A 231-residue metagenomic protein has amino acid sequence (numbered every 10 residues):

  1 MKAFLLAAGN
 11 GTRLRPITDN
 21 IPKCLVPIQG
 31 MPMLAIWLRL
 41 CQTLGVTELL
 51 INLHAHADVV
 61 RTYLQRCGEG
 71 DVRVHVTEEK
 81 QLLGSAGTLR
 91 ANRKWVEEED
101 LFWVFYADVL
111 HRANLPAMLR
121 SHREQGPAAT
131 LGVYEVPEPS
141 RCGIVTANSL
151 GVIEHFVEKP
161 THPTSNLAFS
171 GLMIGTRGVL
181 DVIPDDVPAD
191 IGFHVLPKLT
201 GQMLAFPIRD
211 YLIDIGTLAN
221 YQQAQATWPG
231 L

Functional and structural regions predicted by a protein language model:
M1-D19, Q42: N-terminal nucleotide-binding beta1-loop-alpha1 segment
K2-L5, P27, M31-Y106, A117 (+2 more regions): Conserved N-terminal catalytic core of the sugar/cofactor nucleotidyltransferase
N10, A107-V109: Active-site metal-binding loops of divalent metal-dependent hydrolases
L25, V76, M203-A205: Conserved beta-strand scaffold positions in the cores of enzyme catalytic domains, especially in NTP/NDP-utilizing
L50-N52, Y106, L131-V133, I174 (+1 more regions): Short beta-strand segments
D100-W103, L110, P116-R123, P137 (+1 more regions): Catalytic-core segments of class I nucleotidyltransferases/pyrophosphorylases that form NMP-activated intermediates
Q125-E135: A short, conserved acidic/glycine-rich loop-to-beta-strand motif that forms the donor nucleotide-sugar/metal
T146-V152: Short acidic-glycine loop/turn motifs at beta-strand connectors
